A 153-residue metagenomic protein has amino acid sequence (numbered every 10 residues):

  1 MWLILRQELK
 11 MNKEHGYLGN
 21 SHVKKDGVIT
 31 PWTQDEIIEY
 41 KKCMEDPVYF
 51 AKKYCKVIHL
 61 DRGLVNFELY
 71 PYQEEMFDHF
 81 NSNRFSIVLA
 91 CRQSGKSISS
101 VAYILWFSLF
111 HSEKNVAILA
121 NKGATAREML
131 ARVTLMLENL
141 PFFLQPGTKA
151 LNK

Functional and structural regions predicted by a protein language model:
W2-K153: Phosphate/NTP-binding elements of NTP-utilizing enzymes
